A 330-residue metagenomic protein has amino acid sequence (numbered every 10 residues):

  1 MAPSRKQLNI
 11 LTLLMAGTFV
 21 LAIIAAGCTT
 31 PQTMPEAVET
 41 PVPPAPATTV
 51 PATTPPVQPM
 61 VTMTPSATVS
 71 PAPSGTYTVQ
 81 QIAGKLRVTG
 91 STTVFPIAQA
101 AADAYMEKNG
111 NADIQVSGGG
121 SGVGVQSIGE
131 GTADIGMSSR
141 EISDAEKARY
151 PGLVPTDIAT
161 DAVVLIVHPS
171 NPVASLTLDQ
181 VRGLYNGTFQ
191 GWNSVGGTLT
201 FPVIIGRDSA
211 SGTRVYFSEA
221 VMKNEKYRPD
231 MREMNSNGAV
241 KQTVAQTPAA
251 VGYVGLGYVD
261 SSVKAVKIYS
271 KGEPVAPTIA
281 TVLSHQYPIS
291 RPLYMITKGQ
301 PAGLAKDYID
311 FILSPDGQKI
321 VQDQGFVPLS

Functional and structural regions predicted by a protein language model:
A2-P3, S139: Extracytoplasmic soluble-region selector
P3-M15: Bacterial N-terminal signal peptides that target proteins for export
L14-G17, Q318: Short linear motifs in low-complexity, proline-biased tails and propeptides
F19-A22: Processing junctions and N-termini across compartments
I24-G27: C-terminal motif of bacterial Sec signal peptides marking the signal peptidase cleavage site
T29-P31, P35-S330: Exported/periplasmic ABC-transporter solute-binding proteins
